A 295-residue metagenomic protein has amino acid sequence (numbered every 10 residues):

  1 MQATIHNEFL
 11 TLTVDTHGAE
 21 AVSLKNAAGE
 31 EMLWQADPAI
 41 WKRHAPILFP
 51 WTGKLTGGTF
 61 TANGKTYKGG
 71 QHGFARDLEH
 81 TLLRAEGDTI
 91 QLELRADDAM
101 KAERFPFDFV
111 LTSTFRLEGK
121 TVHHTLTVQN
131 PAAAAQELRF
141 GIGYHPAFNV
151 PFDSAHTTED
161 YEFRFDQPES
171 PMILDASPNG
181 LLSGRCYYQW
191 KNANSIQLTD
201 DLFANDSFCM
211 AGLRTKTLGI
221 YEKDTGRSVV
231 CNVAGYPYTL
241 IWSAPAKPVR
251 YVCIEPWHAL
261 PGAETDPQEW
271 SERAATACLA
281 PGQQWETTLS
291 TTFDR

Functional and structural regions predicted by a protein language model:
M1-E8: Short, Gly/Pro- and small/polar-rich lid/capping loops
E8-T66: Acidic-aromatic substrate-binding/catalytic surfaces of carbohydrate-active enzymes
L10, N26, H72-R84, A193-A274: Acidic/His-leaning functional-site neighborhoods
V14, F60-K68, L126, A277-D294: Short Pro-Gly-centered flexible turn/kink motifs
V14, V128-A132, S243: Asparagine-centered strand-capping/turn motif at beta-strand->loop junctions
G70-G119: Extended, loop-rich substrate-binding clefts of extracytoplasmic carbohydrate-active enzymes
K101-D153: Acidic, contiguous internal or C-terminal segments within carbohydrate-active enzymes that form a structured patch used
A135, R139, A147-A234: Active-site/ligand-binding surface loops and adjacent short beta/alpha elements that line catalytic pockets across
